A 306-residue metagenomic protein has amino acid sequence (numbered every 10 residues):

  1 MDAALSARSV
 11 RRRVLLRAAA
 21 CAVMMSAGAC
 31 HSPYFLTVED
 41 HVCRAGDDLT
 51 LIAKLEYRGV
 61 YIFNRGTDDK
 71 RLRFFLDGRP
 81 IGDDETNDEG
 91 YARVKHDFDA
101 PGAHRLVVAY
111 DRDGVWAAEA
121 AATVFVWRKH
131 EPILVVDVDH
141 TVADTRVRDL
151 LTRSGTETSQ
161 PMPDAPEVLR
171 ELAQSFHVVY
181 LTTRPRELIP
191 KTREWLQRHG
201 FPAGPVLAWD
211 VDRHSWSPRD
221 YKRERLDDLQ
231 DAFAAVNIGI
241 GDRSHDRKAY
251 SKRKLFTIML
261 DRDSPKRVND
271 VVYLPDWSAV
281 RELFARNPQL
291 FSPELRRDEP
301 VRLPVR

Functional and structural regions predicted by a protein language model:
H31-T50, V124-R128: Beta-strand-rich domain onsets/edges
G46-F63, L72, V108: Beta-strand-rich structural segments
P80-G102: Glycine-centered loop-to-beta-strand initiation motif
P101-D113: Short, aromatic- and glycine-rich surface loops/edge beta-strands on solvent-exposed regions
W116-F125: Edge beta-strands of extracellular beta-sandwich domains
P132-V147: Asp-based phosphoryl-transfer active-site loop
R153-V178, I189-P190, D220: Short, acidic loop-to-helix structural element flanking the phosphoryl-transfer center in phosphate-processing enzymes
R184-R306: C-terminal cap/substrate-recognition subdomain and adjoining C-terminal extension of metal-dependent phosphatase-like
